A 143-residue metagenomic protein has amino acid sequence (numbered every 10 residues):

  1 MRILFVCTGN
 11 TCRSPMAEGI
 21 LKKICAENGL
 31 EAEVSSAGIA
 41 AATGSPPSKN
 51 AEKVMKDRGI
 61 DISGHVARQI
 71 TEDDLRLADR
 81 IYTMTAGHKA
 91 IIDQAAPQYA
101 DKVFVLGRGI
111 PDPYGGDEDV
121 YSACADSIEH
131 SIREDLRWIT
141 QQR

Functional and structural regions predicted by a protein language model:
M1-R76, R137-R143: Conserved active-site segments centered on acidic
R80, M84-R143: Phosphate-binding/catalytic loops
